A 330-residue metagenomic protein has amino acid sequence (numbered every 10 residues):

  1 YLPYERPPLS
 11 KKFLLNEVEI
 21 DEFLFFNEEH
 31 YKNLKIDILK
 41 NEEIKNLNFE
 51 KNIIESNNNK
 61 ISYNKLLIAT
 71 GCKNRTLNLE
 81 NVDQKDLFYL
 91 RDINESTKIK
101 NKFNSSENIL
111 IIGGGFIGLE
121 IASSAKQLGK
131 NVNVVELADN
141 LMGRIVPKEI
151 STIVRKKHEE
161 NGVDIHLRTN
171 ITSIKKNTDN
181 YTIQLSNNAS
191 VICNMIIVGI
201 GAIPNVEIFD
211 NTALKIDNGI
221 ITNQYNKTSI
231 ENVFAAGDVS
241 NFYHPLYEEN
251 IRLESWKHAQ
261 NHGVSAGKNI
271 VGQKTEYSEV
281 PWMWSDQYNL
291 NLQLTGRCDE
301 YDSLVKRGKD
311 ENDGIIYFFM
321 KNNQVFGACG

Functional and structural regions predicted by a protein language model:
Y1-I36, S124-V146: Beta1-alpha1 glycine-rich phosphate/pyrophosphate-binding loop at the start of Rossmann-like nucleotide-binding domains
S10-K12, V239-G330: Mid-to-C-terminal Rossmann-like scaffold of FAD/NAD(P)H-dependent oxidoreductases
F23-L24, I117-S173, S255, E279-Q287: Rossmann-like dinucleotide-binding cores of NAD(P)H-dependent redox enzymes
L34-N48, E159-I171: A conserved beta-strand/loop element that lines the FAD pocket in flavoprotein oxidoreductases
I44, I61-G71, I112, V191-G201 (+1 more regions): Short hydrophobic core segments
L47-I61, K175-S190: Conserved beta-strand-loop-beta-strand element in the redox core of flavoprotein oxidoreductases
T70-L128, T222: Glycine-rich dinucleotide-binding loop and its adjacent helix/turn
D83-N104, Q184, S190-S265: FAD-site-proximal beta/loop scaffold in flavoenzymes
